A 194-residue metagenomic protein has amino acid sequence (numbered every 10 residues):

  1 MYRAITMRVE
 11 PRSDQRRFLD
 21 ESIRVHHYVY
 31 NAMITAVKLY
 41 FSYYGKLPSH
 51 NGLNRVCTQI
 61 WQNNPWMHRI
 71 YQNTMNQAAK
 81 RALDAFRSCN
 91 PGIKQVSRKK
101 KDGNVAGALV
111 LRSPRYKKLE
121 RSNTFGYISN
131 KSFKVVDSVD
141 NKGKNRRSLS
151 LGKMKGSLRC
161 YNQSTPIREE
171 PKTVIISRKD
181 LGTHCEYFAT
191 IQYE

Functional and structural regions predicted by a protein language model:
M1-E194: Nucleic-acid substrate recognition interfaces
